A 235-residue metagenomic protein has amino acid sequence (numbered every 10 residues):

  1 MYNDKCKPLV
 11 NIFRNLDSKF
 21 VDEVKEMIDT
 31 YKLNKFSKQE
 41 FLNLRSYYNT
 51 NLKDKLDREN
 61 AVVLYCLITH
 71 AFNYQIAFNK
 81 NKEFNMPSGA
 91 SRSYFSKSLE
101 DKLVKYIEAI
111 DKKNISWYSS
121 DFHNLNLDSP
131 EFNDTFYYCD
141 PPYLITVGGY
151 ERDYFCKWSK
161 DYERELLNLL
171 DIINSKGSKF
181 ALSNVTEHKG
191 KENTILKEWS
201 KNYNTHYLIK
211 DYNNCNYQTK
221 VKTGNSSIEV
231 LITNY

Functional and structural regions predicted by a protein language model:
M1-D4, L182: Conserved SAM-binding motif I beta-strand of class I
Y2, W117, T205-Y207: Conserved beta-strand scaffold positions in the cores of enzyme catalytic domains, especially in NTP/NDP-utilizing
V10: Short alpha-helix immediately C-terminal to the canonical SAM-binding loop
F13: Conserved SAM-binding loop
S18-Y138, P142-R152, E165: SAM-dependent nucleic-acid methyltransferase catalytic core
L144, F155, K160-Y235: Long, positively charged, glycine-interspersed low-complexity recognition regions
